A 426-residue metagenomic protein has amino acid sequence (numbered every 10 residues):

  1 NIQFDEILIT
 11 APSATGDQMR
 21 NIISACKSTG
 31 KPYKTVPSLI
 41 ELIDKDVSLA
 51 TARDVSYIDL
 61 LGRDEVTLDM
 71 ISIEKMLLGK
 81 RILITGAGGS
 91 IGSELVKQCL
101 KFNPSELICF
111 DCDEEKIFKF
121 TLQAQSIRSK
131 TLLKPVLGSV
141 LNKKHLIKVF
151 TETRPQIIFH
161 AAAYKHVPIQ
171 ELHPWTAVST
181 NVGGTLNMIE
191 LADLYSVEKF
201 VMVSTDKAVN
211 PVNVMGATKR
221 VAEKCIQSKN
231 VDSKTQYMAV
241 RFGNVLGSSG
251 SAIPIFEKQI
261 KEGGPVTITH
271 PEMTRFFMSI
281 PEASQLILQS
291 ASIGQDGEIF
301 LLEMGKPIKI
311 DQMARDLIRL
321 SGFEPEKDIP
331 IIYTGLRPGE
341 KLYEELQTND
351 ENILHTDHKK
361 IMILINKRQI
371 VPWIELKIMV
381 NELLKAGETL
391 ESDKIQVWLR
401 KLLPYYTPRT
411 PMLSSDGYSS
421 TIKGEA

Functional and structural regions predicted by a protein language model:
N1-D54, G138, R154: Phosphate-bearing ligand-interacting subdomains that bind or position ATP/ADP/UDP/GDP/NAD(P) or nucleotide-linked
A14, R20-V36, E106-D113, T151-E152 (+2 more regions): NAD(P)-cofactor binding segment of oxidoreductase domains
D44-K45, R154, H160, Y164-E223 (+1 more regions): Conserved Rossmann-fold NAD(P)-dependent oxidoreductase catalytic core, especially the SDR/UDP-sugar
V47-K80: Glycine-rich flexible loop motifs, especially short His-Gly-Gly/GGXG/HXGH segments used as catalytic or interaction
T67, S72-M76, K224-A426: Strand-loop microenvironment adjacent to phosphate/nucleotide-handling motifs in alpha/beta enzyme folds
I82-L100: N-terminal Rossmann NAD(P)H-binding glycine-rich loop of SDR-like oxidoreductase domains
P135, A177, F200, Y237-V240 (+1 more regions): Hydrophobic/aromatic anchor residues within beta-strands of the central parallel beta-sheet of Rossmann-like
V136-I157, G339: Conserved Rossmann-fold cofactor-binding substructure of NAD(P)-dependent oxidoreductases
